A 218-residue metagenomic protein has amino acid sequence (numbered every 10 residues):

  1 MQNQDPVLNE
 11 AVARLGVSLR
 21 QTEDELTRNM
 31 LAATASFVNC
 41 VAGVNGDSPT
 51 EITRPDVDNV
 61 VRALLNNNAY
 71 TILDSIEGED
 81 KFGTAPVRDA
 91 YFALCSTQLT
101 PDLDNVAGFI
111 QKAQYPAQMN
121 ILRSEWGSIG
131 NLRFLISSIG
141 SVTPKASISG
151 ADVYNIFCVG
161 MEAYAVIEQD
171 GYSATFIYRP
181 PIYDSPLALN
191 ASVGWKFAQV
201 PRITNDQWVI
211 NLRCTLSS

Functional and structural regions predicted by a protein language model:
M1-E10, T84-A85, P180-L189, P201: Exposed beta-sheet edge/beta-hairpin loop segments within beta-rich domains
Q2, V7, A11, L19 (+6 more regions): Generic hydrophobic secondary-structure signal
Q2-E77: Alpha-helical scaffold segments that mediate packing/assembly in large oligomeric complexes
D47-I76, A90-F92, Q98-S218: Sequence/fold signature of self-assembling virion shell proteins
I76-G78, F82-T84: Divalent cation-coordinating acidic motifs and surrounding scaffolds that mediate Ca2+/Mg2+/Mn2+/Zn2+-dependent binding
